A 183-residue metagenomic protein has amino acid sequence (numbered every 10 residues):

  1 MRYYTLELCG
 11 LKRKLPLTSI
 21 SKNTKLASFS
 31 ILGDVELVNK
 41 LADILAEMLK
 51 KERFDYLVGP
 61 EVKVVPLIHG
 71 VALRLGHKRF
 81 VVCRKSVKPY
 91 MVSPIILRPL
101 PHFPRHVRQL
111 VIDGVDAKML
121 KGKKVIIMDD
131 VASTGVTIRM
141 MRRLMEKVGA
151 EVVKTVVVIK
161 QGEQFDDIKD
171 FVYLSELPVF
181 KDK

Functional and structural regions predicted by a protein language model:
M1-F54: Active-site-facing substrate-recognition patch
T5, R139-K183: PRPP-dependent phosphoribosyltransferase catalytic core
F54-E61: Short glycine-rich phosphate-binding loop at a beta-alpha junction
E61-L67, T134: Gly/Ser/Thr-rich loops at beta-strand to alpha-helix junctions that form or flank small-molecule/cofactor-binding
V62, K85-V87, K160-Q161: Short, ordered loop/turn segments at secondary-structure junctions
P66-G76, R142: Short Gly/Thr/Asp-enriched flexible loops that form oxyanion-binding sites at enzyme active sites
L75-G76, L97-H102, D170-Y173: Short, hinge-like loop/turn segments at secondary-structure boundaries
F80-V125: Short, glycine/charge-rich flexible loops or terminal/linker lids adjacent to PRPP-binding catalytic cores
